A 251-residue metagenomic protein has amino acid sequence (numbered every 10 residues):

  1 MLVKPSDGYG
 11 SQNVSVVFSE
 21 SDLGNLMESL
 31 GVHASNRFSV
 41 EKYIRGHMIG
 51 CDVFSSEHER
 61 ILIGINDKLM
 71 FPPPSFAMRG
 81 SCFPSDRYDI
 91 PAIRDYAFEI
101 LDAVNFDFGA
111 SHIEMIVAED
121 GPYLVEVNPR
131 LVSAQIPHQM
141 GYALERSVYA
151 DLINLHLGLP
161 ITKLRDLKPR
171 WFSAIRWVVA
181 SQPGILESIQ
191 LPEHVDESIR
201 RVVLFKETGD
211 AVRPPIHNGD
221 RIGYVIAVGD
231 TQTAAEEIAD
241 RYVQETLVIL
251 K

Functional and structural regions predicted by a protein language model:
M1, I61, Y123-E126: Protein kinase-like catalytic core scaffold
M1-V3, N36-V40, T162-L164, R201-V203: A short linear hydrophobic-aromatic micro-motif
P5-D7, P74-S75, P215-D220: Short, flexible turn/loop "capping" segments at secondary-structure junctions
D7, V14-D120: Internal nucleotide-binding/catalytic subdomain
D7-G10, S133: A short, flexible beta-alpha/helix-coil linker loop
S15, K42, S85, G141 (+1 more regions): Short, well-ordered beta-strand elements within core beta-sheets of diverse protein domains
A92-I113, E119, N128-G184: Active-site "cap" helix and flanking loop/linker of ATP-utilizing ligase/carboxylase catalytic domains
I153-K251: Peripheral (often C-terminal) accessory segments that flank ATP-dependent C-N-forming ligase machineries
